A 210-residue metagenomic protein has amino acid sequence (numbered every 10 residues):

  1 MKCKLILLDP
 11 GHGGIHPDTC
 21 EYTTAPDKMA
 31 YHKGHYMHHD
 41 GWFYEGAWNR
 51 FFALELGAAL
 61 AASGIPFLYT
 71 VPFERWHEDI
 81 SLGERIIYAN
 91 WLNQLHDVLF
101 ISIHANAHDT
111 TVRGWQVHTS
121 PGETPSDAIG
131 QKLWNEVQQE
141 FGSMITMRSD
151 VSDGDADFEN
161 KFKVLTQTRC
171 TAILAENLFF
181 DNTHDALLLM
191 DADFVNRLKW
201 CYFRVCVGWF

Functional and structural regions predicted by a protein language model:
M1-I86: Active-site histidine-acidic residue metal-binding/catalytic motifs, centered on HxH/HExxH-like signatures
K4-D9, P17, N90-L95, F100-D109 (+1 more regions): Active-site-adjacent mobile loop/cap segments within catalytic or ligand-binding domains
L8, F43-A47, F51, L68-P72 (+5 more regions): Catalytic phosphate/metal-binding cores of nucleic-acid and nucleotide-processing enzymes, i.e., regions that mediate
I15-T19, T23-A25, W76-G83, H108-G114 (+3 more regions): Extracytoplasmic/secreted cell-surface and envelope-processing proteins
H16-F43, N106-E140: A short, glycine/acidic-enriched catalytic loop
E55, A59-A61, D127-G142, L187-F210: Long, well-ordered alpha-helical scaffolding segments within enzyme catalytic domains, especially pronounced
Y69-T70, M147-V151: A structural preference for short, hydrophobic beta-strand core positions in alpha/beta folds
